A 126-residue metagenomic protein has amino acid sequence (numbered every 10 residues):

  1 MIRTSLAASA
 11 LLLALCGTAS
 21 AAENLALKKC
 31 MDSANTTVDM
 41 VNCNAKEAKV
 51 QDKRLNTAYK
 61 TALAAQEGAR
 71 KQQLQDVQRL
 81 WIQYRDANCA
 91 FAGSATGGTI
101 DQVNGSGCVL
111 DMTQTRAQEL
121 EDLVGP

Functional and structural regions predicted by a protein language model:
T4, A19-P126: N-terminal alpha-helical modules
A7-C16: Bacterial N-terminal signal peptides
